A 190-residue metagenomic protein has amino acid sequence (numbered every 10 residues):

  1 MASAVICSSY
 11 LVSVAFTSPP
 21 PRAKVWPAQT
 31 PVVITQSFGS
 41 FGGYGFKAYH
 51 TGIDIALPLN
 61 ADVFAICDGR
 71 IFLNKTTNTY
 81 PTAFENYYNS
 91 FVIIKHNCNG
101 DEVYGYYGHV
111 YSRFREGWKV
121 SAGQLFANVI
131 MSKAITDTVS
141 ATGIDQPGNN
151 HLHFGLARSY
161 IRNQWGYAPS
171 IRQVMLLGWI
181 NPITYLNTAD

Functional and structural regions predicted by a protein language model:
M1-S3: N-terminal Sec-pathway targeting helices
C7-S90, N99-D101, S121-A122, L176-D190: Surface-exposed, glycine-biased beta-strand/turn segments
S18-W26, R115-S121, T138-D190: Acidic, glycine-rich catalytic/binding loops that coordinate metals and/or anionic ligands
G45-I55, D101, Y106, L156-S170: Small beta-barrel nucleic-acid-binding modules, principally OB-folds
D54, I93, Y106, N128 (+1 more regions): Conserved beta-strand positions that form and line the central face of beta-propeller blades
A65-R113, S132-D145, N149-H151: Zn2+-dependent peptidoglycan hydrolase active-site motif and core
